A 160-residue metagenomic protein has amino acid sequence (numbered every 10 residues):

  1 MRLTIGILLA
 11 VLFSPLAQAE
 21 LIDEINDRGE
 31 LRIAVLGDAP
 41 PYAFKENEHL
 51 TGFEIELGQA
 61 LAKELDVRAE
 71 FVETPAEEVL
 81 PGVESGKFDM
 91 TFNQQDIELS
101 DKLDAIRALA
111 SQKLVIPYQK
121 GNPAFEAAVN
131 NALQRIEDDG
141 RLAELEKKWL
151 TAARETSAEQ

Functional and structural regions predicted by a protein language model:
M1-L8: Sec-dependent signal peptide recognition, specifically the positively charged N-region followed immediately by
S14-L16: N-terminal signal peptide c-region/cleavage motif recognized by signal peptidases
E20-F92: Extracytoplasmic small-molecule ligand-binding "clamshell" domains of the periplasmic binding protein/Venus flytrap
L21, Q134-Q160: Ligand-binding clefts/hinges and TM-proximal coupling segments of bilobed small-molecule sensing domains
D38-P41, A76-E78, D96-L99, N122-A124 (+2 more regions): Solvent-exposed loop/turn segments at secondary-structure junctions within structured extracellular/periplasmic domains
F53, D104-L114: Short Pro/Gly-enriched coil loops immediately N-terminal to beta-strands
K113-A124: A bilobed periplasmic-binding-protein/Venus flytrap-type ligand-binding module shared by bacterial periplasmic
